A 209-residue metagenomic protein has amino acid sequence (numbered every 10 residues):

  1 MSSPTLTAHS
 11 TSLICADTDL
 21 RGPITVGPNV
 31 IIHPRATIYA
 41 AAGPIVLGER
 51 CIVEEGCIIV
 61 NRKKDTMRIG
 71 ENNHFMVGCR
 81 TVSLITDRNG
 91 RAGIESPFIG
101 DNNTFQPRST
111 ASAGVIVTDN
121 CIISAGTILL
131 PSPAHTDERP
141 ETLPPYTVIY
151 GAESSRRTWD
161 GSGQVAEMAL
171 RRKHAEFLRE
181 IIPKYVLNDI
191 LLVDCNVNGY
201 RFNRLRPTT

Functional and structural regions predicted by a protein language model:
M1-T37: Extended, small-residue-rich solenoid/repeat segments and analogous flexible loops that form exposed scaffolds
P4-L6, P44-V46, T66-R68, E95: Surface-exposed loop/turn motifs in large extracellular/passenger domains
I14, C57-I59, C79: Extracellular beta-strand-rich, repetitive "passenger/adhesive" scaffolds that bind or process carbohydrates
R21, Y39-P44, V60-K64, T86: Right-handed parallel beta-helix/beta-solenoid
R21-V26, P44-L47, R139-L143: Short, T/G/N/S-enriched strand-turn elements that build extracellular solenoid repeat scaffolds
P28, P34, A42, V46-I58: Glycine-rich, small/polar surface segments that engage phosphate groups of diverse ligands
E55, T66-T209: Glycine-rich hexapeptide-repeat left-handed beta-helix
